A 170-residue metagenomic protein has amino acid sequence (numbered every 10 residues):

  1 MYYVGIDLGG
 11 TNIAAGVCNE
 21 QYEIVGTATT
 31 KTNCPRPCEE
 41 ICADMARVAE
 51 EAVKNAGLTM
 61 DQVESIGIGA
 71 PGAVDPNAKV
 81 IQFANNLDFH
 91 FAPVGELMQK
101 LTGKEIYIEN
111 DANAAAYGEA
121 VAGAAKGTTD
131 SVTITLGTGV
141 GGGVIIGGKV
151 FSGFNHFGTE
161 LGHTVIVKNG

Functional and structural regions predicted by a protein language model:
Y2, G16-C18, G26-T29, P37-E40 (+3 more regions): Glycine/GP-enriched mid-protein hinge/lid loop-to-helix segment characteristic of carbohydrate kinases
V4-L8, N12-A70: Conserved phosphate-binding loops in N-terminal lobes of ATP-dependent enzymes of the actin/Hsp70/sugar-kinase
T11, A112-N113, F157: A generic "binding-loop/recognition-motif" signal
T11, P71-V74, G137-G139: Short glycine-rich anion-binding loops that position phosphate/pyrophosphate groups of nucleotides and phosphorylated
Y22, F83-L87, V150: Glycine-rich, phosphate-binding/catalytic loops in enzymes
C34, C38-A46, E50, Q62-I66 (+1 more regions): Glycine-rich phosphate-binding loop and adjoining helix at the ATP-binding site of ATP-dependent phosphoryl-transfer
